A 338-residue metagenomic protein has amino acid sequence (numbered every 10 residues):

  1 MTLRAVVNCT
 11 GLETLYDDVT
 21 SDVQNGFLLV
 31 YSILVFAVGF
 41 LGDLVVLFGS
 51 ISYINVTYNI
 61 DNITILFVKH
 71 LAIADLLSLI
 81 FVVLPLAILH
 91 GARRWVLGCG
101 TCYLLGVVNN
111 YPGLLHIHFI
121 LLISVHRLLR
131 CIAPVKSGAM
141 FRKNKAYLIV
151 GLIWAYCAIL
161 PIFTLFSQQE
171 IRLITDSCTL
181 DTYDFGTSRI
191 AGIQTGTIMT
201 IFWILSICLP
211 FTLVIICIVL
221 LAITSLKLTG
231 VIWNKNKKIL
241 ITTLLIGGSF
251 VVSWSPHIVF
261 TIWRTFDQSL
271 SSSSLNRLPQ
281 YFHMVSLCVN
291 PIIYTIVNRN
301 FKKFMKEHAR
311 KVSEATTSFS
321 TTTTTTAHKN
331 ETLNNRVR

Functional and structural regions predicted by a protein language model:
M1-V19, N55-V56, A139, T175 (+2 more regions): Intrinsically disordered regulatory tails of 7TM GPCRs
M1-V45, G192, M199: Extracellular N-terminal segment of 7TM GPCRs
V6-V19, W95-V107, I159-C208: Loop architecture of class A 7-transmembrane GPCRs
Q24-S32, I63-L122, R130-A133, G138: Extracellular TM2-ECL1-early TM3 structural module of rhodopsin-like
V35-G39, H70-V82, N110, L114 (+4 more regions): Alpha-helical transmembrane segments of multi-pass membrane proteins
D61-A74, D181-G192, W203-S206, V219-V259: Intracellular effector-coupling site of seven-transmembrane GPCRs, centered on the ICL3-to-TM6 transition
P112-L122, L129, A133-T182, L209-L213: Fourth transmembrane helix
V252-I262, L275-T321: Seventh transmembrane helix
